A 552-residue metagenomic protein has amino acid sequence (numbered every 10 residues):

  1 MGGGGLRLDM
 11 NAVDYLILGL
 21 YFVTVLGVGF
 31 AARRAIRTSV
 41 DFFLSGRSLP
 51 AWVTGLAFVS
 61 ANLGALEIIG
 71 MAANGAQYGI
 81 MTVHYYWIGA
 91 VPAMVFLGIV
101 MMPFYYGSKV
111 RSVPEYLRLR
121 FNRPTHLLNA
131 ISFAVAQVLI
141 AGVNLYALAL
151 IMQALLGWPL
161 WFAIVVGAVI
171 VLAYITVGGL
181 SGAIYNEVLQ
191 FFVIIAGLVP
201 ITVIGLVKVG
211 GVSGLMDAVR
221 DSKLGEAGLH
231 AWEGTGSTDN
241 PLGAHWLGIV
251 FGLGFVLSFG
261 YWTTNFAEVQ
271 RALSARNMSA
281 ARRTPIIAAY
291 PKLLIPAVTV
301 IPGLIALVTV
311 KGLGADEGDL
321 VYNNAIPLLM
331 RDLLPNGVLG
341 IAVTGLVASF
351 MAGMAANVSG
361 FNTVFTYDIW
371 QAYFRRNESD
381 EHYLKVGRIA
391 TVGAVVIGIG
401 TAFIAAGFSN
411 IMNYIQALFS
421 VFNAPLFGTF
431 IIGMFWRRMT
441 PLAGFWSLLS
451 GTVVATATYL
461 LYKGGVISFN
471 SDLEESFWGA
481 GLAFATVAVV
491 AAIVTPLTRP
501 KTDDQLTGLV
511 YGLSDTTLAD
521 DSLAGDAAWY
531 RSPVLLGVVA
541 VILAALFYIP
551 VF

Functional and structural regions predicted by a protein language model:
G2-F552: Membrane-embedded helix-loop-helix hairpins and adjacent transmembrane boundary segments in multi-pass transporters
